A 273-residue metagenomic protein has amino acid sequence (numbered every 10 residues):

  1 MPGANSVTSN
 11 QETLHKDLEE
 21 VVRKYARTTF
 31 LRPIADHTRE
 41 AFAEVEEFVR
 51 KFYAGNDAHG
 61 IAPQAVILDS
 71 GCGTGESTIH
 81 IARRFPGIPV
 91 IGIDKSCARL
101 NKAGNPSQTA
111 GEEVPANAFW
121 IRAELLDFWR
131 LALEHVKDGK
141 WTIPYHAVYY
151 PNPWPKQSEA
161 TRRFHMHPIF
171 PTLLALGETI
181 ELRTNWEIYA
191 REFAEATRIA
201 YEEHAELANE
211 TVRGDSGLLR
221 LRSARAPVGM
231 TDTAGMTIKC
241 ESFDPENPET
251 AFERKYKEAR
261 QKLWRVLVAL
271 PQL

Functional and structural regions predicted by a protein language model:
M1-V66, E76-R83: S-adenosyl-L-methionine
S70, I93: Conserved beta-strand/loop positions that form the S-adenosyl-L-methionine
G71-G75: Class I SAM-dependent methyltransferase "Motif I" SAM/SAH-binding loop
S96: Conserved SAM/SAH-binding beta-strand->alpha-helix loop
A103: Conserved SAM-binding loop
S107-G139: S-adenosyl-L-methionine
G177-T184: Conserved beta-strand signature within the Rossmann-like core of class I S-adenosyl-L-methionine
Y189-A196, E206-L273: Class I S-adenosyl-L-methionine
